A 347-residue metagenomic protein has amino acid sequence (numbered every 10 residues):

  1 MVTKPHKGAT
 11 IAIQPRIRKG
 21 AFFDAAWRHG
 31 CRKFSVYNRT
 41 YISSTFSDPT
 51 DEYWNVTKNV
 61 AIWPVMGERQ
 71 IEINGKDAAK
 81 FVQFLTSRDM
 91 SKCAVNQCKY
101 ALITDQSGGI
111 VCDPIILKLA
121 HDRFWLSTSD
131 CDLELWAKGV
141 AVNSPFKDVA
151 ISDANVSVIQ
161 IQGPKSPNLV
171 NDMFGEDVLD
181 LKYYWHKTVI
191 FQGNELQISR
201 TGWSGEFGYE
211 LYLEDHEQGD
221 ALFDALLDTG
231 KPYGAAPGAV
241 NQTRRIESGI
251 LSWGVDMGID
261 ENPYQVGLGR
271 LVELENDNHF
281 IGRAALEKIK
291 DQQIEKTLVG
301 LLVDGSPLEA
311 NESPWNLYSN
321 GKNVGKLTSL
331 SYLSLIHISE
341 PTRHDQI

Functional and structural regions predicted by a protein language model:
M1-A101, G109: Acidic, proline/glycine-enriched N-terminal capping motif
G20, H29, Y41, N143-K296 (+1 more regions): Glycine-rich, acidic
N55-V65, I110-H121, A150-S152, E195-F207: Residues forming anionic-ligand binding surfaces in small-molecule and nucleic-acid pockets of primarily soluble enzymes
K76-I110, S166-N194: Internal amphipathic helical hairpin motif
D77-V82, L133-L135, P167-V170, E217-D224 (+1 more regions): Short, conserved charged micro-motifs
R88-N143: Well-ordered mid-protein domain cores that form the structural environment of catalytic cofactors
A101-I103, P314-N320: Short conserved beta-strand and strand-loop elements enriched in small hydrophobics with frequent Asp/Gly
I336-I347: Single conserved hydrophobic/aromatic residue that forms the stacking wall/gate of nucleotide- or nucleobase-binding
